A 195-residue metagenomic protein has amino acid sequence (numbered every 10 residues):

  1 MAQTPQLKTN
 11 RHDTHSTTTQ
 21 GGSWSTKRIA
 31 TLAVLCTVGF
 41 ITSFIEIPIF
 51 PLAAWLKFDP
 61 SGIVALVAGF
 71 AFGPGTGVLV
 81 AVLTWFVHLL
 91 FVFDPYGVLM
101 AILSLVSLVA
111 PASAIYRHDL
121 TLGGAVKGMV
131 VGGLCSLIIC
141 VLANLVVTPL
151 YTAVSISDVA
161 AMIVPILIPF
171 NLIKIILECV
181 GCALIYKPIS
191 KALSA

Functional and structural regions predicted by a protein language model:
M1-A195: Loop-helix junctions at membrane interfaces
